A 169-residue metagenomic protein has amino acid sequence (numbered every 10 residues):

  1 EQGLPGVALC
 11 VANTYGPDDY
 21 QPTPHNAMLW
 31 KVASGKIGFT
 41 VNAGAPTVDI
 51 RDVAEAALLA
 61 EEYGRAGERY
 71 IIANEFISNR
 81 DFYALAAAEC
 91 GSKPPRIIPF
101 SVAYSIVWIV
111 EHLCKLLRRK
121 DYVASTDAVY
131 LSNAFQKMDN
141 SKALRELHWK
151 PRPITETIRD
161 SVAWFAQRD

Functional and structural regions predicted by a protein language model:
E1-A8, I37: Catalytic helix-loop patch of NAD(P)-dependent Rossmann-fold dehydrogenases
Q2-L4, G16-A27, A60-Y70, S92-P94: Glycine/proline-rich active-site loop of Rossmann-fold NAD(P)-dependent oxidoreductases
C10-A12: Conserved SDR Rossmann-fold cofactor-binding beta-strand/turn motif
P22-P24, V41-E61, E68: Substrate-positioning beta->alpha
A27-T40: A short C-terminal helix-loop "cap" of Rossmann-like NAD(P)-dependent dehydrogenase/epimerase domains
I37-V41, T47-D52, S101-L147: A hydrophobic C-terminal alpha-helical subdomain
V48-R51, N74-I77, R152: Residue-level signal for the nucleotide or nucleotide-sugar donor/cofactor binding architecture
A56-Y122, N140, E156-D169: Mid/C-terminal beta-alpha module of Rossmann-like enzyme folds, strongest in SDR-family dehydrogenases/epimerases
